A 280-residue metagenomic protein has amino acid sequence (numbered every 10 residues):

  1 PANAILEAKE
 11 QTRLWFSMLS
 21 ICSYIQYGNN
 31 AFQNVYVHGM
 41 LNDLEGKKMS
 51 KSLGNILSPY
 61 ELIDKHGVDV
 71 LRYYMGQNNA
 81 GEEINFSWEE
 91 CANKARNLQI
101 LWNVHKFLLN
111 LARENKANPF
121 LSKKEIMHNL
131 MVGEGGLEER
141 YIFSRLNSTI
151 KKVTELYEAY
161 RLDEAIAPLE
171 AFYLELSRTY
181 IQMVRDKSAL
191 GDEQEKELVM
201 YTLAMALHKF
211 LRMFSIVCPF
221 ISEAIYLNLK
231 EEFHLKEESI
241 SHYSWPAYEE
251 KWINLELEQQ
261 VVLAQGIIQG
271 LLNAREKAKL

Functional and structural regions predicted by a protein language model:
P1-E114, I142-V184, L190, Y201-F214: Structured secondary-structure scaffolds
D64, K279-L280: Sterically constrained small-residue positions within well-ordered secondary structures of folded domains
N115-K151, Q182-G270, A278: Acidic, turn-prone loop/beta-hairpin segments
